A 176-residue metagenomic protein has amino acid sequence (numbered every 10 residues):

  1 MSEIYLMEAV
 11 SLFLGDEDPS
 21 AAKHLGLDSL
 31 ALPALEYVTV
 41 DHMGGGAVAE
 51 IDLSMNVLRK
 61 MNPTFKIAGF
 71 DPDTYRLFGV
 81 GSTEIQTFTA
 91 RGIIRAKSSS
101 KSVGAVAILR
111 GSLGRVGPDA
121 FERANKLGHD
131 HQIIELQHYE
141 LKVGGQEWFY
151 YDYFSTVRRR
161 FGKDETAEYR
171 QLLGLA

Functional and structural regions predicted by a protein language model:
M1-V38, E168-A176: Polar/acidic, low-complexity leader/linker segments enriched in S/T/G and N/D
D18-S29, D73, L141-F149: Short acidic, Gly/Pro-enriched loop/turn segments at secondary-structure junctions
K23-R59: A positional/architectural concept
Y37-M43, I94-Q132: A mid-sequence interfacial segment
I51-D71, N125-H138: Oligomerization/assembly interface segments of phage tail-like spikes and tubes
M55-V57, V80-E84, V103, R123-L127: A generic structural micro-feature
T64-G114: A contiguous binding-surface segment within folded domains or other stable secondary-structure elements
S112-A176: Mixed-charge, glycine-accented linear interaction segment located at domain edges/termini
